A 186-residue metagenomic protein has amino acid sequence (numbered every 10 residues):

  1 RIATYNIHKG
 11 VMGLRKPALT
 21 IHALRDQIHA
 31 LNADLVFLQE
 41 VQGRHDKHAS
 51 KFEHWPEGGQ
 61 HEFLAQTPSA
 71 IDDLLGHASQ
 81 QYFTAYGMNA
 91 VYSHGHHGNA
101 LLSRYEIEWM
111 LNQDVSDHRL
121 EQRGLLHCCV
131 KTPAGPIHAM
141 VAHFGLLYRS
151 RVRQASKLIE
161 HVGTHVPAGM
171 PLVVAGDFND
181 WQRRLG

Functional and structural regions predicted by a protein language model:
R1-S79, V91-S93, K157: N-terminal, active-site-proximal structural segment of metallo-dependent hydrolase catalytic domains
N6-I7, V41, A142-F144, P171 (+1 more regions): Active-site metal-binding loops of divalent metal-dependent hydrolases
K9-L14, K47, L111-S116, V141-R149: Surface-exposed cleft-lining segments at the edges of enzyme active sites
L35, L147-G186: Metal-dependent phosphoesterases centered on the DNase I-like endonuclease/exonuclease/phosphatase
Q66-A70, H94-W109: Conserved beta strand-loop-helix elements of the APE1-like EEP
G87-Y92, V115-D117: Short, solvent-exposed loop/turn elements at beta->coil junctions and helix N-caps that rim active or binding pockets
S93-H94, H118-Q122, Y148-S150: Solvent-exposed loop/turn segments connecting transmembrane beta-strands in outer-membrane beta-barrel proteins
Y105-I137: Active-site catalytic loop in hydrolytic enzyme cores
